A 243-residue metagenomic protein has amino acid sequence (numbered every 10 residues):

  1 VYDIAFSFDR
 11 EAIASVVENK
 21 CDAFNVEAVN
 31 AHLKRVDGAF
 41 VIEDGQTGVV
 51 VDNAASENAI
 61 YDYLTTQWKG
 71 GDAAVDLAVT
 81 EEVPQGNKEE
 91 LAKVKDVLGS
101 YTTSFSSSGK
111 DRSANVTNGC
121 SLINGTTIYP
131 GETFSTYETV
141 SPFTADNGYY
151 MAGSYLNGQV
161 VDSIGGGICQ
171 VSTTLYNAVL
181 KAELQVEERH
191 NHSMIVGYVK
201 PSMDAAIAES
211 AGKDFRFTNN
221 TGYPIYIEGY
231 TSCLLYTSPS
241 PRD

Functional and structural regions predicted by a protein language model:
V1-Y155, L235: Short glycine/threonine-rich beta-strand-turn micro-motifs
A5-D9, D52, V161-Q170, E209: Extracytoplasmic/periplasmic, Sec-exported soluble proteins
A28, Y129-G131, I164-G166, G212 (+1 more regions): Extracytoplasmic
S135, Q170, Q185, R216 (+2 more regions): Structured core elements
Q159-Q185, H190, I195-G197: Active-site neighborhood of thiol-dependent amide/isopeptide-bond enzymes
Q185-R216: Intrinsically disordered, low-complexity charged/polar segments
F217-T221, T231: Asparagine-centered strand-capping/turn motif at beta-strand->loop junctions
Y236-D243: Conserved small/polar residues in nucleotide/adenosyl-binding loops
